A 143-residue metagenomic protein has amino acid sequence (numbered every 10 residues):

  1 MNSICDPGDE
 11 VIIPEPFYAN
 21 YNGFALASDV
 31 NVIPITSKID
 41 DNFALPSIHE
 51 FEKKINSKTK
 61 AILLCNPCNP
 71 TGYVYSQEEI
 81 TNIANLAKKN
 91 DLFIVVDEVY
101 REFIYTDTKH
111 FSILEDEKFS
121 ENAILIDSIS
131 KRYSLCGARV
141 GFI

Functional and structural regions predicted by a protein language model:
M1-E10: Phosphate-binding glycine-rich loop
S3, G23-A25, L86: Hydrophobic/aromatic ligand-binding patch that stacks against planar heteroaromatic rings of cofactors or nucleotides
D9, V30, K89-F93, F119-E121: A short helix->loop->beta-strand "cap" motif at the edges of active sites that frequently abuts
E15, P34-I39: Short beta->alpha connector loops at strand-helix junctions that form conserved, small/polar/Pro-enriched
L26-I33: A short helix-loop-beta submotif of the ANL/AMP-binding
K38-K109: Active-site phosphate-binding strand-loop segment of PLP-dependent enzymes
E115-I143: Active-site PLP attachment segment
